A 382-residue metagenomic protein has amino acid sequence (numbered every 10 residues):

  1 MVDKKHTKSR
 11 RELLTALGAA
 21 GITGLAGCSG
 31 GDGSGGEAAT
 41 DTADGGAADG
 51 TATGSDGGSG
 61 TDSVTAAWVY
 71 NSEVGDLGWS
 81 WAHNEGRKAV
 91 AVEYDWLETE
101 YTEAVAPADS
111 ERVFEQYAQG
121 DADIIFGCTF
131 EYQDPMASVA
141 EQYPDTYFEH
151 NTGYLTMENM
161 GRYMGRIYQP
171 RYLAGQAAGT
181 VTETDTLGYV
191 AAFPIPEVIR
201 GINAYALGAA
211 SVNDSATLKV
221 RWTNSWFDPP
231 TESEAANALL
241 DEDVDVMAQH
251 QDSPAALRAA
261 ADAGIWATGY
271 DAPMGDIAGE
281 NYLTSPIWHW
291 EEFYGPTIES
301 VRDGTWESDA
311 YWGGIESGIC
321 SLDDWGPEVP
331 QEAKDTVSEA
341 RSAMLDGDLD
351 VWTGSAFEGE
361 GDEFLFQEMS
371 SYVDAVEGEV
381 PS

Functional and structural regions predicted by a protein language model:
M1-P144, H150-R162, T180-T186, R200-R221 (+7 more regions): Terminal disorder- and signal-encoded targeting elements
L77, Y168, I195-I199: Amphipathic, non-membrane alpha-helical segments in soluble helical-bundle scaffolds
L155-A177, A191-P194, G279-E292: Short beta-strand elements at the ligand-binding edges of bilobed clamshell
D228: Ligand-binding beta-strand-loop-alpha-helix segment within the catalytic cores of soluble metabolic enzymes
S317-I319: Active-site lining segments that contact anionic ligands and/or coordinate catalytic metals
